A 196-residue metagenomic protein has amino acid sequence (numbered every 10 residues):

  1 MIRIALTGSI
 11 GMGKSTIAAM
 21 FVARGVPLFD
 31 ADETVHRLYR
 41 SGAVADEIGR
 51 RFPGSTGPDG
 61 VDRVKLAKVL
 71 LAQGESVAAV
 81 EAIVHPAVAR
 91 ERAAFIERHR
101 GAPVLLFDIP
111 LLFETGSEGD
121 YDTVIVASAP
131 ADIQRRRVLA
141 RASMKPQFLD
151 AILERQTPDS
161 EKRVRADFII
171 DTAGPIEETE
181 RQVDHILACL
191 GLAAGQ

Functional and structural regions predicted by a protein language model:
L6: Hydrophobic anchor at the beta1->P-loop junction of P-loop NTPases
I10: The conserved Walker
S15: Walker A/P-loop
D32, V80, L106, I170 (+1 more regions): Residue-level signal for inorganic ion chemistry
E33, R37-V104: ATP-dependent small-molecule kinase phosphotransfer cores that center on conserved nucleotide phosphate-binding segments
R92, G119-D120, R136, A140 (+2 more regions): Small-molecule kinase domains that catalyze NTP-dependent phosphoryl transfer to phosphate-bearing small molecules
A93-H99, V104-A140: ATP-dependent NMP and nucleoside kinases share a basic, alpha-helical "lid"
